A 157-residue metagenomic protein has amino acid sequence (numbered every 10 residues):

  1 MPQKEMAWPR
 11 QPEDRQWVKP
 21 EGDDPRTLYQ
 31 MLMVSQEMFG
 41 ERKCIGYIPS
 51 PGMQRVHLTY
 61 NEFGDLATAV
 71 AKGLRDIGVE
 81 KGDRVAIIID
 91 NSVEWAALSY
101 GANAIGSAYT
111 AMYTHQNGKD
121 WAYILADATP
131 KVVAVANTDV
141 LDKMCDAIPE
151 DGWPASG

Functional and structural regions predicted by a protein language model:
M1, A104-G157: Structural core segment of the AMP-binding/adenylate-forming
M1-Q30, I48: Flexible, non-catalytic linker and terminal segments flanking ANL/adenylate-forming cores
P2, V34-E41: Flexible acidic/glycine-rich loop/turn elements at helix↔coil and beta-strand↔loop transitions within catalytic cores
P20-D24, E62, T110-M112: Short, flexible loop segments at the rims of nucleotide/cofactor-binding pockets, characterized by
D23, E41, I45-Y100, N117-A126: Conserved AMP-binding/adenylate-forming core of the ANL superfamily
Y29, M33, G64, T68-A71 (+1 more regions): Generic alpha-helical structural signal
